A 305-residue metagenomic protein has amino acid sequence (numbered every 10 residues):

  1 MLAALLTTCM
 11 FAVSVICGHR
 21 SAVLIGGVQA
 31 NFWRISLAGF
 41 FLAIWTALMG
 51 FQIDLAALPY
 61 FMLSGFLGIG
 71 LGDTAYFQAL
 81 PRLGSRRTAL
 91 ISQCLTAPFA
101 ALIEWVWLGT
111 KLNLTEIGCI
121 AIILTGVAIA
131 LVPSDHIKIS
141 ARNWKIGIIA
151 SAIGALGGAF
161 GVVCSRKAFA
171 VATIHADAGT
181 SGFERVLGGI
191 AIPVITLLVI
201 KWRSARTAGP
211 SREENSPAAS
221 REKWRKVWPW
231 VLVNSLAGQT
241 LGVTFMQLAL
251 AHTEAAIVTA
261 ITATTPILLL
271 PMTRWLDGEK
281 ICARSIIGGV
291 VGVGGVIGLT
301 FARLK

Functional and structural regions predicted by a protein language model:
M1-T7, W33, L42-L48, Q52-A75 (+5 more regions): Loop-to-transmembrane-helix transition segments
L6-L37, I146-G147, G157-I192, P210-E214 (+1 more regions): Juxtamembrane helix-loop-helix junctions in multi-pass membrane proteins
A12, I16, A43, F66-G70 (+7 more regions): Hydrophobic/small/kink-forming positions within alpha-helical transmembrane segments of polytopic membrane proteins
S21, A30, R34, A79 (+6 more regions): Hydrophobic/aromatic residues within transmembrane alpha-helices of multi-pass small-molecule transporters
V23-Q29, A75-S92, A172-T180, T244-T264: Structural motif at transmembrane-helix junctions in multi-pass transporters
S36-L42, I91-V106, A121, G188 (+4 more regions): Alpha-helical transmembrane segments of compact multi-pass small-molecule transporters, enriched in specific families
A38-L55, L102-V106, K111, V127-K138 (+6 more regions): Membrane-interface helix-cap regions at the ends of transmembrane helices in multi-pass membrane proteins
D54-P59, S92, G109-I129, P133 (+2 more regions): Loop-to-transmembrane alpha-helix entry segments
